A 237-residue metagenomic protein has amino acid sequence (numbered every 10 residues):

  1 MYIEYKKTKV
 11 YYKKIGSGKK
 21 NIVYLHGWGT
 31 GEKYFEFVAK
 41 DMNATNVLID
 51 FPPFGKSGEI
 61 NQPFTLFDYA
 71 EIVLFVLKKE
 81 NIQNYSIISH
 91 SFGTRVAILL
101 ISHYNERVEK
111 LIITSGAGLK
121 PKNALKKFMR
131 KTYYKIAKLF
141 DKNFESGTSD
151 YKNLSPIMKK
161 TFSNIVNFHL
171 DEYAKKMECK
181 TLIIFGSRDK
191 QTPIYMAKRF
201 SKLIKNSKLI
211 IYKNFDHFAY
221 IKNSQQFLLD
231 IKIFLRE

Functional and structural regions predicted by a protein language model:
M1-I22, N43-A44, Q83, K152 (+1 more regions): Alpha/beta-hydrolase fold catalytic core
K14-K56: Conserved HGGG/HGGXW glycine-rich cap/lid loop of the alpha/beta-hydrolase fold
L48-I88, L229: Active-site loop/oxyanion-hole signature of alpha/beta-hydrolase fold enzymes
R95-H103, V108-L139: Flexible "cap/lid" loop of the alpha/beta hydrolase fold
F144-E172: Hydrophobic, aromatic-rich cap/lid helix
M177, I183-F185, D189: Short beta-strand/loop motif that positions the catalytic acidic residue of the alpha/beta-hydrolase fold
K190-M196: Conserved alpha/beta-hydrolase "acid-adjacent" motif
F215-Q226: Catalytic histidine-centered segment of alpha/beta-hydrolase-like enzymes
